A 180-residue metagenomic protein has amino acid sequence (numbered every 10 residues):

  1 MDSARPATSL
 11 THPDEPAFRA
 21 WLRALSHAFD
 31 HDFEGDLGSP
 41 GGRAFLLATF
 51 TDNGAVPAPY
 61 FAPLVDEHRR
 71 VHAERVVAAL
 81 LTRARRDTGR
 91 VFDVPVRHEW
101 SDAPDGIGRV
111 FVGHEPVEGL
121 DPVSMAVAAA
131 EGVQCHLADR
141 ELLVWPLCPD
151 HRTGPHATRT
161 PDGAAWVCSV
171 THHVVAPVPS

Functional and structural regions predicted by a protein language model:
M1-T88: General detector of N-terminal leader/presequence modules that precede the first folded domain
R5, H12-E15, V56, V94 (+5 more regions): Intrinsic-disorder/low-complexity coil detector
H12, H27, H31, H68 (+7 more regions): Histidine (H) residue identity feature
T49-A129, V133-R140: Charged, alpha-helical interface segments at or near domain boundaries
F111-S180: Cys/His-clustered metal-coordination modules, chiefly Zn-binding fingers
